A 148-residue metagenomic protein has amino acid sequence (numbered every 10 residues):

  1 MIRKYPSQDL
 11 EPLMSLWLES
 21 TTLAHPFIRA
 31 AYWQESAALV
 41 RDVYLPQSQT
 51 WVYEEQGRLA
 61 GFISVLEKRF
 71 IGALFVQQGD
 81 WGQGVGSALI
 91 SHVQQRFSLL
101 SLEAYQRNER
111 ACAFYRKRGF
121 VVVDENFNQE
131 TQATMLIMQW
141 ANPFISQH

Functional and structural regions predicted by a protein language model:
M1-S15: A short beta-loop-alpha structural element at the N-terminal edge of CoA-dependent acyl/N-acetyltransferase catalytic
M14-V40: Conserved GNAT-fold acetyl-CoA-binding loop/helix
R41-V52, F70: A short helix-loop-beta-strand connector motif used in the catalytic cores of GNAT acetyltransferases and, in some
S48-G61, L66: Conserved beta-hairpin
I71-W81, Y105: A short, internal acetyl-CoA/4′-phosphopantetheine-binding micro-motif in the GNAT/acyltransferase core
D80-H92: Conserved acetyl-CoA pyrophosphate-binding loop and the N-cap/start of the following alpha-helix in GNAT-like
Q95-R107: Conserved GNAT acetyl-CoA-binding A-motif
E103-Y105, V121-I137: Conserved catalytic-core motifs of GNAT/GCN5-like acyltransferases
